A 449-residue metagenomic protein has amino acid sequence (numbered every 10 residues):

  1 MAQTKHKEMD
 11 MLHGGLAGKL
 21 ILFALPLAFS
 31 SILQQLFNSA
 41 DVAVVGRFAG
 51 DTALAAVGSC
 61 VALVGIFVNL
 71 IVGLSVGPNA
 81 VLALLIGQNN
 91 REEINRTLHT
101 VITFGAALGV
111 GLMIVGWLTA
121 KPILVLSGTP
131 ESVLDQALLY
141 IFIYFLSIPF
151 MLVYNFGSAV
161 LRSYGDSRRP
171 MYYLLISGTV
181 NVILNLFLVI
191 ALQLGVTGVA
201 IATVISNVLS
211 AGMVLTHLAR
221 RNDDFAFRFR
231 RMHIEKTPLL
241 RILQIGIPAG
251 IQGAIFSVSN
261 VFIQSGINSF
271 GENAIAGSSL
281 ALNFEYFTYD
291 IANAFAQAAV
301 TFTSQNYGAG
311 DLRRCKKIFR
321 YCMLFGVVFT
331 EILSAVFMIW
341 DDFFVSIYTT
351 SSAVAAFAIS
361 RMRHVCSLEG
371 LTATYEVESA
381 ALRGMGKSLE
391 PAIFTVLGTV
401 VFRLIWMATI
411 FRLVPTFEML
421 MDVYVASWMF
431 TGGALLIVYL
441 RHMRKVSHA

Functional and structural regions predicted by a protein language model:
M1-A24, L82-S147, V180, V189-I247 (+2 more regions): Short alpha-helical transmembrane segments in multi-pass integral membrane proteins
H13, A17-L36, A40, L63-L70 (+8 more regions): Residue-level signal for short hydrophobic patches within transmembrane helices of multi-pass membrane transporters
L22-D41, I143, Y154, S177 (+4 more regions): Transmembrane helical elements of multi-pass membrane transporters/channels
L27, S31, A43, A80 (+16 more regions): Transmembrane alpha-helix boundary and packing residues in multipass membrane permease domains and related
I32, L36-A55, L124-E131, F187-L194 (+4 more regions): Helix-terminus/linker motif at the lipid-water interface of multi-pass membrane proteins
A49-A62, A137-I141, A200, E272-F287 (+2 more regions): Small-residue hotspots at the loop-to-helix junctions and early N-terminal turns of transmembrane alpha-helices
L54-I114, M151-P170, G277-D341, T372-T395: Small-residue-rich hydrophobic transmembrane alpha-helices
S75, I143-R162, P170-N181, V199-V214 (+4 more regions): Short runs within selected transmembrane alpha-helices of multi-pass transporters and secretion channels
